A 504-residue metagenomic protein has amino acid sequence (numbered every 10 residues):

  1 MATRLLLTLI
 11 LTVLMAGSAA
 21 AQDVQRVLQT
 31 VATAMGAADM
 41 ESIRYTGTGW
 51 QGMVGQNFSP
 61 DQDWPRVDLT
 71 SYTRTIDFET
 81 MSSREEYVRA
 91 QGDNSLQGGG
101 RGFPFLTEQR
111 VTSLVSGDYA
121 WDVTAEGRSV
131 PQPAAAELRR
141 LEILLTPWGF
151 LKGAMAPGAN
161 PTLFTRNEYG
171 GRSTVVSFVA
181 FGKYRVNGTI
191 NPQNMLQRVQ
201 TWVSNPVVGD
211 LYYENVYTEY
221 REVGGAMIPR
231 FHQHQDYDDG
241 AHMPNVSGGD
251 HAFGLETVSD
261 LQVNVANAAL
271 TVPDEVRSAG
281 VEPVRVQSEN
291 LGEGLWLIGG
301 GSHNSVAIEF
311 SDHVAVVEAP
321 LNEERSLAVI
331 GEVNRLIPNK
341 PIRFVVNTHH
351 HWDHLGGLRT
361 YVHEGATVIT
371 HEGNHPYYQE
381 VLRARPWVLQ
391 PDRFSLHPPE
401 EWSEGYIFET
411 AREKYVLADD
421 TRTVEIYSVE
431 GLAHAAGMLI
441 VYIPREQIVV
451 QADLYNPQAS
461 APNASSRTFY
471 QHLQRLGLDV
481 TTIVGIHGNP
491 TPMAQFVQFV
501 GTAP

Functional and structural regions predicted by a protein language model:
R4-A16: Bacterial N-terminal signal peptides
Q22-Q29, G100-V186, P192, V203-G209 (+4 more regions): Flexible, processing/modification-adjacent segments and terminal tails in exported/periplasmic/extracellular proteins
T33, A37-R128, N160-N167: N-terminal mature ectodomain segment of secretory-pathway/periplasmic proteins
T48, Y169-V272, L439-P444, Q451-A452 (+1 more regions): Gly/Pro-enriched, hydrophobic low-complexity segments that function as extracytoplasmic propeptides/linkers
P244, G248-S311: Zn-dependent metallo-beta-lactamase
E289-V333, M438-N456: Conserved beta-strand hairpin/beta-sheet module of binuclear metal-dependent hydrolase folds, prominently
E324-I369, R475-T481: Active-site metal-binding motif and surrounding structural segment of the metallo-beta-lactamase
Y470-P504: Divalent-metal (often Zn2+) His-rich catalytic cores of metallo-beta-lactamase-fold enzymes
